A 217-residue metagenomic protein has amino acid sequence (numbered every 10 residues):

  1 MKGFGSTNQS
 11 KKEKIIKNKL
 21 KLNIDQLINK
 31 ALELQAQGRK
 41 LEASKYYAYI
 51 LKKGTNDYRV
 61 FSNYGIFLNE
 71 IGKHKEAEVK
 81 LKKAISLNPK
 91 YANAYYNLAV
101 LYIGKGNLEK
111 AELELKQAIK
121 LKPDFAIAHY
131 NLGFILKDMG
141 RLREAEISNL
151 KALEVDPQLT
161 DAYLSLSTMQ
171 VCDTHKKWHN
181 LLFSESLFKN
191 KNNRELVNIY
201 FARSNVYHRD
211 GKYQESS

Functional and structural regions predicted by a protein language model:
M1-S217: Alpha-helical solenoid repeat scaffolds of the TPR/TPR-like class and their adjacent stem/linker regions that mediate
